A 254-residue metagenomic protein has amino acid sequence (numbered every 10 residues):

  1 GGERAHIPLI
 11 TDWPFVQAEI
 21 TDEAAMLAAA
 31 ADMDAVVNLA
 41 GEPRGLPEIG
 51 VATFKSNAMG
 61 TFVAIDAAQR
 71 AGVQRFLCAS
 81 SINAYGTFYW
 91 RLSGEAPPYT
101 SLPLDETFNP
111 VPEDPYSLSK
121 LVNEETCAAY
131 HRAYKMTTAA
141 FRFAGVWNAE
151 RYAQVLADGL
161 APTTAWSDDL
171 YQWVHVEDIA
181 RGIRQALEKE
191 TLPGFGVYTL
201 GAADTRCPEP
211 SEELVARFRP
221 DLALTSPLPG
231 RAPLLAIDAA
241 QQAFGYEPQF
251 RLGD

Functional and structural regions predicted by a protein language model:
W13, Q17-S56: NAD(P)H-binding glycine-rich loop region in Rossmannoid oxidoreductase-like domains and their noncatalytic homologs
V36, P47-C78: NAD(P)-cofactor binding segment of oxidoreductase domains
P43, I82-Y89, A144-W147: Active-site segment of SDR-like NAD(P)-dependent oxidoreductases
V63-E113: Conserved Rossmann-fold NAD(P)-dependent oxidoreductase catalytic core, especially the SDR/UDP-sugar
S80, E124-A149: Conserved beta-loop-beta element that borders a ligand/cofactor-binding pocket
P115, S119-V122: Active-site helix of classical SDR
A133-T137, N148-T164, A186-V197: Glycine/proline-rich active-site loop of Rossmann-fold NAD(P)-dependent oxidoreductases
E177-D254: C-terminal substrate-binding subdomain of Rossmann-fold SDR/epimerase-dehydratase oxidoreductases
